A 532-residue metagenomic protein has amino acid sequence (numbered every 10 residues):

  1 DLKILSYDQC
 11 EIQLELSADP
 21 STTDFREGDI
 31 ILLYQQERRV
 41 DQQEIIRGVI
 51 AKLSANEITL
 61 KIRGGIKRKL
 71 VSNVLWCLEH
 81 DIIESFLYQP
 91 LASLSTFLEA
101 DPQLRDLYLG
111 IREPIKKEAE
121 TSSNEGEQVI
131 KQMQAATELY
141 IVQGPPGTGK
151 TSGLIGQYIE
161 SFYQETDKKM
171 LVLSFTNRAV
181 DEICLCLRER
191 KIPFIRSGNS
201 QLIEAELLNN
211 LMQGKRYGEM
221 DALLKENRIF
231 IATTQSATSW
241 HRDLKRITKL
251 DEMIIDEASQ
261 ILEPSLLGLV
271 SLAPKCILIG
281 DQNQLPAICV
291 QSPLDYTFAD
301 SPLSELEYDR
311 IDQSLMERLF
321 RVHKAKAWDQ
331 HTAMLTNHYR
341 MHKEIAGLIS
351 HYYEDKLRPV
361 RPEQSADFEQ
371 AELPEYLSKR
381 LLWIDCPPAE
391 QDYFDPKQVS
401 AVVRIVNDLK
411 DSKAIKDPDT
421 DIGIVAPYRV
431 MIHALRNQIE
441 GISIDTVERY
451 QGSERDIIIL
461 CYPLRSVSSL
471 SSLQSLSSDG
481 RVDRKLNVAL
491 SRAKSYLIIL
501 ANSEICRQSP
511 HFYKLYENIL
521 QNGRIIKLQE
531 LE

Functional and structural regions predicted by a protein language model:
D1-V40, F394-P396, S400-A401, V406 (+1 more regions): Accessory interdomain/linker segments of ATP-dependent helicases and helicase-like nucleic-acid enzymes that mediate
D19-A135, L185, E189, S197 (+4 more regions): Pre-ATPase regulatory/linker segments immediately N-terminal to the P-loop/RecA-like helicase/translocase core
E118-I141, P145, G153, A232 (+1 more regions): N-terminal pre-P-loop "Q-motif" helix
Y140-G144, M170-L171, I422: Conserved beta-strand position immediately N-terminal to the Walker
T151-T166, E182, C186: Walker A/P-loop NTP-binding motif
E165-K168, F175-R178, D221, Q235-T238 (+2 more regions): Conserved helicase motor core of SF1/SF2 NTP-dependent helicases
V172, R178-R190: Conserved P-loop
L187-A237: Inter-Walker segment of RecA-like/P-loop motor cores
